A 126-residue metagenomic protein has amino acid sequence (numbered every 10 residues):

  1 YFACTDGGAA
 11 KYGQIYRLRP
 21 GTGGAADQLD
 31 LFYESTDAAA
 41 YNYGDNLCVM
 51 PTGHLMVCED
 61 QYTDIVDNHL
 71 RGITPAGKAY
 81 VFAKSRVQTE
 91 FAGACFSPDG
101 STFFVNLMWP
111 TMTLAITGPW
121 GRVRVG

Functional and structural regions predicted by a protein language model:
Y1-G126: Sequence/structural signature of beta-propeller domains
